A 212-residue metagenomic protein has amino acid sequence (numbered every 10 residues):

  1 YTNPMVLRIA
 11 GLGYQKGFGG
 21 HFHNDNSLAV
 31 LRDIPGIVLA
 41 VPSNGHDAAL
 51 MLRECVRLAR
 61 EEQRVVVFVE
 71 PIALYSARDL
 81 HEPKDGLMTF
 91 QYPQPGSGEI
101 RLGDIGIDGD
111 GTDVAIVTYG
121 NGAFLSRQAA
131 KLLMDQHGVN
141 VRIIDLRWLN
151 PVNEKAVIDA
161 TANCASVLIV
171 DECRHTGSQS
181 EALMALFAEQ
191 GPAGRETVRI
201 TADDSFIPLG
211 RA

Functional and structural regions predicted by a protein language model:
Y1-E61, I207: Conserved thiamine diphosphate
Y1-V6, Q15-K16, I72-A212: Thiamine diphosphate
I34-A40, A48-P93: Helix-enriched interaction subdomains in cytosolic or periplasmic regions, typified by TIR/SEFIR signaling/NADase cores
